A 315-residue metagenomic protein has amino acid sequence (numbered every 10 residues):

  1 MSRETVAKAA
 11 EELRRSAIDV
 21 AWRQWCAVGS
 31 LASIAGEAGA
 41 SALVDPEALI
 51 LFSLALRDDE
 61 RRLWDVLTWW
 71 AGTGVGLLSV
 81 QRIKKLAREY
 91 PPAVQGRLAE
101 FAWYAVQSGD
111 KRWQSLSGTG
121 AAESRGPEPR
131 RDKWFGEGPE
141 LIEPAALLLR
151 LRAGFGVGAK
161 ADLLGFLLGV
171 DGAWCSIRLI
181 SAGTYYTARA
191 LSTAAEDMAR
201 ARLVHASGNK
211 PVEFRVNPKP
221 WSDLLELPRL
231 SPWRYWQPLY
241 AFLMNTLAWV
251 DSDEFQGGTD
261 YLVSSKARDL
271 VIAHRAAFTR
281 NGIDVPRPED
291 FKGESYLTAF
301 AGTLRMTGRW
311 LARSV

Functional and structural regions predicted by a protein language model:
M1-P144, R229-V315: Long, low-complexity, charge-rich intrinsically disordered regions
W134-G165: Short alpha-helical segments that sit at the start of domains
L151-K160, G208-L230: Short, cationic-aromatic polyanion-contact patches
G165-D171: Short, locally clustered residues in the helix-turn-helix/winged-helix DNA-binding domain
D171-G183: Short acidic, hydrophobic short linear motifs in intrinsically disordered regions
L179, A188-T193, L227, M244: Elongated scaffolding segments in large macromolecular assemblies, built predominantly from amphipathic alpha-helices
Y185-A201: Short amphipathic alpha-helical interaction segments
A199-N209: A short, conserved structural fragment
